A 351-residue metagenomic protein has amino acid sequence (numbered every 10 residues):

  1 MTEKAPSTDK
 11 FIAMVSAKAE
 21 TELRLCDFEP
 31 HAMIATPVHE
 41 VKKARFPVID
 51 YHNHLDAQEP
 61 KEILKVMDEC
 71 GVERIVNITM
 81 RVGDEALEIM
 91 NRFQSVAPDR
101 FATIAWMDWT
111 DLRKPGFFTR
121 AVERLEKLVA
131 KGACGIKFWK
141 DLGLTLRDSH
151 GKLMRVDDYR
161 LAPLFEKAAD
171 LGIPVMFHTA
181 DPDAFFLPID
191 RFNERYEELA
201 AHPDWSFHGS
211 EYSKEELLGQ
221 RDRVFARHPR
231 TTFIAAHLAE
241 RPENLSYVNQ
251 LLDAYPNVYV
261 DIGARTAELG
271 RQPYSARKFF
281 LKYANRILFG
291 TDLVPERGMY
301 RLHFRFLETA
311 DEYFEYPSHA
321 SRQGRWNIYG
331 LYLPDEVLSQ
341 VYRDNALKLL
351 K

Functional and structural regions predicted by a protein language model:
T2-D99: An N-terminally biased module of ancient metal coordination in phosphate/nucleic-acid-related enzymes
A5-E29, I34, R45, R147 (+3 more regions): Active-site gating loops and adjacent loop-to-helix segments of metal-dependent hydrolytic enzymes
M14-A19, A32, E88-D204: Active-site gating/metal-coordination segments in enzymes
V15, D84-T145, P273-G290, V294-L333: Ligand-binding grooves and catalytic loops that recognize ribose/phosphate and carbohydrate rings, and esterified lipid
E40-K42, L64-C70, L87-A102, E123-A133 (+4 more regions): Acidic (Asp/Glu)-rich catalytic clusters
P47-N53, R74-I78, F101-W106, I136-F138 (+4 more regions): Hydrophobic faces of well-ordered beta-strands that scaffold small-molecule active sites in alpha/beta enzyme cores
H52-K61, I78-L87, T110-T119, L146 (+4 more regions): Acidic-and-aromatic substrate-binding clefts and catalytic sites of carbohydrate-active enzymes
G209, K214-K351: H/E-rich (His + Asp/Glu) clusters that bind or coordinate divalent metals
